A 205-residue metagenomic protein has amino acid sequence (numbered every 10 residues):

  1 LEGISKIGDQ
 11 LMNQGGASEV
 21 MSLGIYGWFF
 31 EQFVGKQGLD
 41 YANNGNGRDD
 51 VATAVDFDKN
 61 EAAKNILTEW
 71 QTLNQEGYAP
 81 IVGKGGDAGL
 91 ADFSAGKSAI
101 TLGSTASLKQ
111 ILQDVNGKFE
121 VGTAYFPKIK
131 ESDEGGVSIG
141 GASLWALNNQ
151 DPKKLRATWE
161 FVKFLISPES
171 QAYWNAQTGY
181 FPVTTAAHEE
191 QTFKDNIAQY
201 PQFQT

Functional and structural regions predicted by a protein language model:
G3, I81-A95: Short helix-initiation/N-cap motifs at beta->coil->alpha
G3-A52, S98: Extracytoplasmic/periplasmic solute-binding protein
S5-L11, D49-G83: Glycine-centered hinge/linker elements that transmit conformational signals in sensory and ligand-binding systems
V20, A99-S104, G122: Paired acidic/hydrophobic, glycine-rich loop segments that form the ligand-binding mouth/hinge of periplasmic-binding
Y26, G86, G103-L108, G141-A142: Beta->alpha turn/N-cap motifs
L39-N65, Q113-V115, K128-G136, E189-D195: Short, solvent-exposed loop/beta-turn-alpha elements that line the ligand-binding surface or hinge of extracytoplasmic
Q75-E76, Q113-Y180: Extracytoplasmic/periplasmic substrate-recognition and gating elements
A124-F126, N175-T205: Long, aromatic- and glycine/proline-rich binding clefts that accommodate carbohydrate-like moieties
